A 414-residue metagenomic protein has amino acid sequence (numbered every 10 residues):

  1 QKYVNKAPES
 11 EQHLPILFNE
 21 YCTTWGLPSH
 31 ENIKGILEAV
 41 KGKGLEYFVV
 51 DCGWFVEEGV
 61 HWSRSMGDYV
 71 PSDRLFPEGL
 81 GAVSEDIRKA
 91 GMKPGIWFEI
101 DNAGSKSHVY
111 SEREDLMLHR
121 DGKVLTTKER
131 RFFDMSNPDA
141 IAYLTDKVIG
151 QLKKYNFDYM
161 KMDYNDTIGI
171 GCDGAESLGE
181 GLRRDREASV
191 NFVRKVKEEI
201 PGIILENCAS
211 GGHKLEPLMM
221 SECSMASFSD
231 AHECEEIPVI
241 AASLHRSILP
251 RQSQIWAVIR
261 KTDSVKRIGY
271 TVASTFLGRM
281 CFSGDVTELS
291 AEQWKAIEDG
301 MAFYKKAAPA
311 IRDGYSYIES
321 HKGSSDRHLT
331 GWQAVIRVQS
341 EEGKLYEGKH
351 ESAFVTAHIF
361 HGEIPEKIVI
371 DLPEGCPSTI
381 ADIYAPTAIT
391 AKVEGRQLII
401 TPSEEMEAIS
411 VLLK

Functional and structural regions predicted by a protein language model:
Q1-A7: Beta-strand-rich recognition/accessory modules
E11-D146, Y155, Y159, I170: Aromatic-lined carbohydrate-binding/catalytic grooves of carbohydrate-active enzymes
F76-G79, S111-I268, L277-R279, S283-G284 (+1 more regions): Active-site neighborhood of glycoside hydrolase catalytic domains
D101-S105, D163, N207-E216, S290-W294 (+1 more regions): A glycine-rich phosphate-binding loop feature that marks nucleotide/adenosyl-phosphate handling sites
S274, G278-R279, S283-K322: Aromatic- and carboxylate-lined catalytic core of secreted/periplasmic carbohydrate-active enzymes
G323-C376, E405-L412: Carbohydrate-binding surface patches
P377-Y384: Change to "...patches in solvent-exposed regions of secreted, membrane-anchored, or virion-exposed structural
A391-K414: C-terminal beta-strand-rich structural cap/linker in extracellular carbohydrate-active enzymes
